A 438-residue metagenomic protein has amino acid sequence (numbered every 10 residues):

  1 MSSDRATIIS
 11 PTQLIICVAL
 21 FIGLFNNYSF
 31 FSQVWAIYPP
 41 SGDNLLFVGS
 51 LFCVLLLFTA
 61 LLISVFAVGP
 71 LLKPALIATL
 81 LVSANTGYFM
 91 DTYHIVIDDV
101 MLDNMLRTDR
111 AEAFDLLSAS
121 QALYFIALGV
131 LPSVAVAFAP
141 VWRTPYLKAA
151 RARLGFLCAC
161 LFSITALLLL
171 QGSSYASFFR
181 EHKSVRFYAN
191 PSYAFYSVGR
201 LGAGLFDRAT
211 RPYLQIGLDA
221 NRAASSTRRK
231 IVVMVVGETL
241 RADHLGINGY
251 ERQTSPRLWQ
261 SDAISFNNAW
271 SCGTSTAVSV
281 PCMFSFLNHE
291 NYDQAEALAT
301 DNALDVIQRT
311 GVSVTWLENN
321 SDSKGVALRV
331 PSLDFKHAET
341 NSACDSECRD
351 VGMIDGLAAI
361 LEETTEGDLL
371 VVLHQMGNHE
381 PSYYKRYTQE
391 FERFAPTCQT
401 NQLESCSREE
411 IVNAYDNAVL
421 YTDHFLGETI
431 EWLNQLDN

Functional and structural regions predicted by a protein language model:
M1-Y188: Transmembrane and membrane-interface helices of multi-pass, inner-membrane envelope-modifying transferases
G23-A36, D207, E390-L403: Short alpha-helical hairpin
S41-V48, S346, I411-Y415, V419: Membrane-interface anchor segments at the N-terminal boundary of transmembrane helices in multi-pass membrane enzymes
L57, T108, Q253, L298-N302 (+3 more regions): Short, conserved clusters of charged catalytic residues that mark active-site and nucleotide-handling motifs
V65-P74, A78, Y93, V306 (+3 more regions): Catalytic cores of PAPS-dependent sulfotransferases and nucleotide-sugar/CMP/GDP-dependent glycosyltransferases
A113, L328, I360, T429-W432: Short alpha-helical functional segments enriched in proximate histidine and acidic residues
L168-V235, T239-Q399: Active-site-proximal alpha/beta segments of enzymes that process anionic O-linked groups
A189, D355-A358, C398-N438: A long, amphipathic alpha-helix that forms part of the scaffold/cap immediately adjacent to metal-dependent active
